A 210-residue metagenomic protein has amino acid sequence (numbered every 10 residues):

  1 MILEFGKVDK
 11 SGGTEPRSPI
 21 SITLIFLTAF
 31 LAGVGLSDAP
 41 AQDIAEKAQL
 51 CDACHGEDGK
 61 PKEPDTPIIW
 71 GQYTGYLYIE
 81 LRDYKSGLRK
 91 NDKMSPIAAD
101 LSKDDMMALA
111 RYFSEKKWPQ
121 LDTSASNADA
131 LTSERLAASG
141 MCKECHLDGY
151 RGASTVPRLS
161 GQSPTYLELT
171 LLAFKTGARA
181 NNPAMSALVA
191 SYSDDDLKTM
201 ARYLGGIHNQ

Functional and structural regions predicted by a protein language model:
G6, G12-G13, G33-G35: Residue-identity detector for glycine
D9-I25: Bacterial N-terminal signal peptides that target proteins for export
T23-G33: Bacterial N-terminal signal peptides
A39-K60, W70, L121, A125-D148 (+1 more regions): Sequence/structural segment immediately N-terminal to covalent heme-attachment motifs in c-type and related
E46-G56, G75, I79-R82, M107-R111 (+4 more regions): C-type cytochrome heme c attachment motif
G59-K90, S95-D100, A138, Y150-T176 (+2 more regions): Gly/Gly-Pro-rich "capping" loops immediately C-terminal to redox-active cysteine motifs in periplasmic/lumenal
A99-L121, T165, A190-Q210: C-terminal capping alpha-helices of c-type cytochrome domains
